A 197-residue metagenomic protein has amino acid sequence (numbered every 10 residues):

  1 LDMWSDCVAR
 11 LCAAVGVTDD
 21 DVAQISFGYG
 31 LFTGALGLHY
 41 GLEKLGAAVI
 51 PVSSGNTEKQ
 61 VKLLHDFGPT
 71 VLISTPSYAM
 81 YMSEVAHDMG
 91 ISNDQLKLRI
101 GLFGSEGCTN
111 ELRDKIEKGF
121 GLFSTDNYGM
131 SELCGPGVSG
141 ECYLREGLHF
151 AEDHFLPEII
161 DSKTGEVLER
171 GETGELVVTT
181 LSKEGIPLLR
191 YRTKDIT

Functional and structural regions predicted by a protein language model:
L1-M3: Conserved AMP-binding/adenylate-forming core of the ANL superfamily
S5-V22, T57-P69: Conserved ATP-dependent adenylate/AMP-binding module captured primarily in the ANL superfamily
A9-G41, L45-A47: Conserved AMP-binding loop of ANL adenylate-forming enzymes
L45-T197: Active-site glycine/GP-rich loop and adjacent strand/helix microenvironment that borders small-molecule binding pockets
